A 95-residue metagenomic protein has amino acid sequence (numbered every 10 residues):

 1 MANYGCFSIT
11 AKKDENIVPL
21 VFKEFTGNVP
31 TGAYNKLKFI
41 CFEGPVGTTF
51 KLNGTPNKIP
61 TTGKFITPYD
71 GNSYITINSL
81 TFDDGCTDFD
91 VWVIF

Functional and structural regions predicted by a protein language model:
M1-V21, D83-F95: C-terminal interaction-tip segments
F7-V29, N57, T67-Y69: Generic detection of short hydrophobic beta-strand segments and adjacent strand-loop junctions
T26-G32, P60-T76, I94: Beta-sandwich interaction modules
N35-K38, G71-G85: Noncatalytic modules at the cell exterior or secretory-pathway interfaces, chiefly beta-strand-rich lectin/adhesion
N35-K38, V46-F50, T87-D90: Short beta-strand/loop motifs in extracellular/secreted proteins, especially within beta-sandwich accessory domains
E43-K58: Short, surface-exposed beta-strand/strand-loop-strand elements in extracellular ectodomains
